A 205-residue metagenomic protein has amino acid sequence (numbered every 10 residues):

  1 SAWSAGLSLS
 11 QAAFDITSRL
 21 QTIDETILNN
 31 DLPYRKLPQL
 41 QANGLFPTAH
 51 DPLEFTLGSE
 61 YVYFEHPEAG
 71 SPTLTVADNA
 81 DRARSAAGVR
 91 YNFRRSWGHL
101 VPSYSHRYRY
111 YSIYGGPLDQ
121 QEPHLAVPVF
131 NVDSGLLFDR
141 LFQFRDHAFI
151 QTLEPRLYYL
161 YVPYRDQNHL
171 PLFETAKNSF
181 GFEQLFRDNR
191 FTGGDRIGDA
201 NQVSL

Functional and structural regions predicted by a protein language model:
S1-L205: Outer-membrane beta-barrel proteins and related beta-barrel translocases across Gram-negative bacteria
